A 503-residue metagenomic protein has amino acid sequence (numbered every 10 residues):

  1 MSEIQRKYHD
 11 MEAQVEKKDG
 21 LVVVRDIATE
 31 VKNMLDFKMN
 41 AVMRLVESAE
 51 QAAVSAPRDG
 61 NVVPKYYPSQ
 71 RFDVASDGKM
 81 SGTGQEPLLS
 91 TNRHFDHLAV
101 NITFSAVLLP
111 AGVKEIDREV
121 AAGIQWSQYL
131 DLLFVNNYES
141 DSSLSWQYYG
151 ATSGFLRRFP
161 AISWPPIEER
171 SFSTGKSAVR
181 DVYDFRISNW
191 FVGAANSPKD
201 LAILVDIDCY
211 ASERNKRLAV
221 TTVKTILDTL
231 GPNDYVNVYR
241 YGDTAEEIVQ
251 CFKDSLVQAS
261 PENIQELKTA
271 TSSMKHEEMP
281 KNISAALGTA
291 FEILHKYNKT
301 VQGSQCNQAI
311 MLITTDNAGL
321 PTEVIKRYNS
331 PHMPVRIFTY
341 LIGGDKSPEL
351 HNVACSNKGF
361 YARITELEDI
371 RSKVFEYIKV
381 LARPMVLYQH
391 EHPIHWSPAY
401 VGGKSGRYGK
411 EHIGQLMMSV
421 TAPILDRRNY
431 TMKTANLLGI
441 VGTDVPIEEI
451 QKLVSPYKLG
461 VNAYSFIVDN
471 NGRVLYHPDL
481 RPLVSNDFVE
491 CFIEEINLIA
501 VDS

Functional and structural regions predicted by a protein language model:
M1-K199, V301, Y328-P331, K358-G359 (+2 more regions): Intrinsically disordered, low-complexity polar/acidic regions
Y129, T221-T222, A285, E449: Short, conserved clusters of charged catalytic residues that mark active-site and nucleotide-handling motifs
T152, Y241-D243: Active-site loop/turn elements of alpha/beta-hydrolase fold enzymes, especially the short glycine-/histidine-rich
Y183, F191, A195-V220, L230-P232 (+2 more regions): Exposed acidic/Ser/Thr-rich ligand/metal-binding surfaces
R214-N237, V461-N470: Classical protein tyrosine phosphatase
